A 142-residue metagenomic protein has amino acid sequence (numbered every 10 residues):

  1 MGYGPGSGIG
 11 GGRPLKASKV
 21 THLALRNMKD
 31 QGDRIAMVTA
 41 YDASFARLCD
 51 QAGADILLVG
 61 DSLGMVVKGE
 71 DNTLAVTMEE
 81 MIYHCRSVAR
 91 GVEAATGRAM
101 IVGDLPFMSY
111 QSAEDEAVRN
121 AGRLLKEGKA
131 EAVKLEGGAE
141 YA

Functional and structural regions predicted by a protein language model:
M1, M28-K29, D61, K68 (+1 more regions): General secondary-structure edge motif
M1-T39: N-terminal amphipathic alpha-helix/helix-capping segment at the start of soluble metabolic enzymes
G6-A17, G53-L58, S109-A113: Short low-complexity stretches enriched in small and charged residues
A17-V20, D33, D55, K68 (+1 more regions): Short, functionally important structural connectors and interaction interfaces within domains
V20-L23, D61-S62, K68-D71, M100: Residue-level signal for pocket-adjacent positions within structured domains
V38, R47-V66: N-terminal glycine-rich anion-binding loops that anchor highly charged ligand groups
F45-D50, I56, E70-Y141: Active-site beta->alpha loop and helix N-cap motifs at the rims of alpha/beta catalytic domains
